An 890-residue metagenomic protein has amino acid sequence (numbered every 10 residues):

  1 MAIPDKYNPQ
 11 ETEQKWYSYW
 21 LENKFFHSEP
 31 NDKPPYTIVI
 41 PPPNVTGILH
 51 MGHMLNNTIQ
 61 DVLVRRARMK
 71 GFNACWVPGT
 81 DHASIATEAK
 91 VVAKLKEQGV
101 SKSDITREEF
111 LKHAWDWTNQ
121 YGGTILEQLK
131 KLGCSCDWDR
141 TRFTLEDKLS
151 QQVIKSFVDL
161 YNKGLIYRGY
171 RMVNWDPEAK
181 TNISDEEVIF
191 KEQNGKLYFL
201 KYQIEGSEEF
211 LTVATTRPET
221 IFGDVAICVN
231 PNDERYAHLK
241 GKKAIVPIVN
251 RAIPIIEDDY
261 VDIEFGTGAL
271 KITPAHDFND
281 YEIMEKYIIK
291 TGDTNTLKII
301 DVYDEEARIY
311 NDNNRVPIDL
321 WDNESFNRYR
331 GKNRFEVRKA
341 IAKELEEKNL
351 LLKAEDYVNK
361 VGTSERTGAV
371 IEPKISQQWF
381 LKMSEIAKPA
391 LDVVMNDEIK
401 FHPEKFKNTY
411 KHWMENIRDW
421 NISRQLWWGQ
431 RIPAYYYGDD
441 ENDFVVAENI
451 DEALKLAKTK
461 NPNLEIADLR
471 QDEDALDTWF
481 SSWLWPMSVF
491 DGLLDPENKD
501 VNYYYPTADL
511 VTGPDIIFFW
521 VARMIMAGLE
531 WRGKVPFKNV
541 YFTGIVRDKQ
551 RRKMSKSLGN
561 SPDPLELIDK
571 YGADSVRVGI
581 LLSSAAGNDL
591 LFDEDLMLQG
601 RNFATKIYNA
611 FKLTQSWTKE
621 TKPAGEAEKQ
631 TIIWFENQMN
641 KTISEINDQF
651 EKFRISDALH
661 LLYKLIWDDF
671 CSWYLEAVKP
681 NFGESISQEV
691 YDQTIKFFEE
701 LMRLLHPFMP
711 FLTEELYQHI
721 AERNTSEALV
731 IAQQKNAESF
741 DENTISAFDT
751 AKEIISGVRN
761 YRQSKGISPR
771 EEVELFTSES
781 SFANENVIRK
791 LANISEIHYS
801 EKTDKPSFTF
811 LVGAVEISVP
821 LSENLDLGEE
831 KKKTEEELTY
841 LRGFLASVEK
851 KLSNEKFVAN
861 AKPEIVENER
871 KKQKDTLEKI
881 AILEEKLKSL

Functional and structural regions predicted by a protein language model:
M1-N232, T273-K286, G292-N313, R334 (+10 more regions): N-terminal, positively charged nucleic-acid-binding surface of large information/translation enzymes
D32-I40, V62, Q98-S101, L126-G133 (+8 more regions): Active-site-adjacent bridging/hinge elements
P35-P41, G47, K271-I272, Y437-D440 (+2 more regions): Short hydrophobic beta-strand segments
G52-V64, G71, T80-D81, L149-Q152 (+7 more regions): Structured ligand/cofactor/substrate-binding pocket environments in proteins
R65-N73, K94-R107, E127, K131-C136 (+19 more regions): Secondary-structure transition/capping motifs at alpha-helix termini and the adjoining loop/turn into the next element
Q98-K112, Y329-G331, K400-F401, L565 (+2 more regions): Short, polar/flexible loop-turn hinges at active-site or ligand-entry regions and domain interfaces
Y198-E205, K242-P247, G362-R366, Y435 (+1 more regions): Short acidic-hydrophobic surface loop/beta-edge motif
F199, H412-F480, L484, E530-A573 (+1 more regions): Feature 926 captures the class I aminoacyl-tRNA synthetase adenylation module centered on the KMSKS loop
